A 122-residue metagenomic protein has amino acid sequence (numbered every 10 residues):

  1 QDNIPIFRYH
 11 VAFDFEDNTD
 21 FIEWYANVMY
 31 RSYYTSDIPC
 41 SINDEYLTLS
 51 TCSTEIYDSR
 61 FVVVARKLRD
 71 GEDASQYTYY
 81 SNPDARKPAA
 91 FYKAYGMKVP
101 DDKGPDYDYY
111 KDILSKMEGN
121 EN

Functional and structural regions predicted by a protein language model:
Q1-N122: Extracytoplasmic/periplasmic soluble domains downstream of a signal peptide or transmembrane helix
